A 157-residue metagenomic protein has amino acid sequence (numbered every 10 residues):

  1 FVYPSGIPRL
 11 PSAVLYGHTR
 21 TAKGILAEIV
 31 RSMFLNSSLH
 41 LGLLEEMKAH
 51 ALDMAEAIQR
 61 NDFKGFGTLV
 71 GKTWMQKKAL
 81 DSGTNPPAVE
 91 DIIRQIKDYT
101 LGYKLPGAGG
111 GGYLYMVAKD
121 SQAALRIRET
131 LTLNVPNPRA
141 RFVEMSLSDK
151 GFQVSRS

Functional and structural regions predicted by a protein language model:
F1-L105, Y115-S157: C-terminal nucleotide
G107-G109: A short acidic Gly-Thr/Ser loop motif
G112: Conserved glycine-rich beta-strand-loop-beta hairpin in the small C-terminal domain of fold type I
